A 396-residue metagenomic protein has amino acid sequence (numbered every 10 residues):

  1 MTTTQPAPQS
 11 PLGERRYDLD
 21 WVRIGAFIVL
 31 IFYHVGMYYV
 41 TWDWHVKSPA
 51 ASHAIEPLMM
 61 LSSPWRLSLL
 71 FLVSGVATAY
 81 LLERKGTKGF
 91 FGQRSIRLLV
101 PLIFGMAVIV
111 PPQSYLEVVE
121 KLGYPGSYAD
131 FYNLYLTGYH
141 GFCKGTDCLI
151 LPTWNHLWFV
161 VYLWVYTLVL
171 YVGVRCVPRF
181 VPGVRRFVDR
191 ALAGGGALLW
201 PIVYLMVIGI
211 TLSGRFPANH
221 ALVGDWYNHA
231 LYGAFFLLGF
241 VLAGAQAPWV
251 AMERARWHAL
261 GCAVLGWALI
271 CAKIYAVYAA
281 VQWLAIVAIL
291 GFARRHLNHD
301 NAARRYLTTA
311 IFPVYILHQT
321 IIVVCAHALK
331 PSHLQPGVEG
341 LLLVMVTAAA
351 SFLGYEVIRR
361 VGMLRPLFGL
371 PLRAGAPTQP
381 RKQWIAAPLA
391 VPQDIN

Functional and structural regions predicted by a protein language model:
M1-I210, F216-G224, N228, P331-N396: Membrane-cytosol interface segments of multi-pass membrane proteins, especially ER/Golgi lipid-handling enzymes
R15-R16, K88-G89, R186-V188, A245-A255 (+1 more regions): Membrane-interface helix-boundary motifs at transmembrane edges
V29-F32, Y162, G195-I208, A234 (+4 more regions): Alpha-helical transmembrane segments of multi-pass integral membrane proteins
S68-L81, G233-G244, A285: Hydrophobic transmembrane alpha-helices of secondary-active transporters and Na+-translocating membrane complexes
G105, G233, L237-F240, A263-V361: Alpha-helical transmembrane segments of multi-pass integral membrane proteins
V203-Y204, T211-F216, G244, R256 (+1 more regions): Long, hydrophobic alpha-helical transmembrane bundles and adjoining juxtamembrane helices/loops of multi-pass integral
L212-A218, A243-W249, C271-K273: Transmembrane helix-loop junctions in multi-pass membrane proteins
A251-L260, G337: Membrane-interfacial entry segments at the cytosolic side of transmembrane helices
